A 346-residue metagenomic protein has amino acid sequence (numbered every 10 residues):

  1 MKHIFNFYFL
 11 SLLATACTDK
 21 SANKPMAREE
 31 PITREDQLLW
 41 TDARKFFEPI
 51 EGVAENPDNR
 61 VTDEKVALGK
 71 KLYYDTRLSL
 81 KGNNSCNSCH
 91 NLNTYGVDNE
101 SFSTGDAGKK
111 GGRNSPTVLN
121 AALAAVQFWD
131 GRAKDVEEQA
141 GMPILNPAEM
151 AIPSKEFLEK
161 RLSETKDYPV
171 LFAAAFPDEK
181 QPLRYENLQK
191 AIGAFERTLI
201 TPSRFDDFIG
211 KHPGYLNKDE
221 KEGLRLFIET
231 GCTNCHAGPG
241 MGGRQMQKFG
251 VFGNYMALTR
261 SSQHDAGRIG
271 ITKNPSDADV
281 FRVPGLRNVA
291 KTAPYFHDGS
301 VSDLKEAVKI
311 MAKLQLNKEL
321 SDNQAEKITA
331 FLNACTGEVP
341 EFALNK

Functional and structural regions predicted by a protein language model:
K2-L10: Sec-dependent signal peptide recognition, specifically the positively charged N-region followed immediately by
N6, K65, G82, R184 (+3 more regions): Hydrophobic (often cysteine-bearing) scaffold residues that line and stabilize catalytic clefts of nucleotide/cofactor
T18-K20: Bacterial signal peptide processing site
N23-M142, D206-S302, E306-K309, L316-K318 (+1 more regions): Short glycine/threonine-rich turn/loop motifs
L68, K155-S203, A290, S300-K346: C-terminal capping alpha-helices of c-type cytochrome domains
L123, P153-E156: Short sequence/structural segments immediately N-terminal
V136-P153, Y168: Conserved nucleotide-diphosphate donor binding/catalytic pocket of glycan-assembly enzymes
